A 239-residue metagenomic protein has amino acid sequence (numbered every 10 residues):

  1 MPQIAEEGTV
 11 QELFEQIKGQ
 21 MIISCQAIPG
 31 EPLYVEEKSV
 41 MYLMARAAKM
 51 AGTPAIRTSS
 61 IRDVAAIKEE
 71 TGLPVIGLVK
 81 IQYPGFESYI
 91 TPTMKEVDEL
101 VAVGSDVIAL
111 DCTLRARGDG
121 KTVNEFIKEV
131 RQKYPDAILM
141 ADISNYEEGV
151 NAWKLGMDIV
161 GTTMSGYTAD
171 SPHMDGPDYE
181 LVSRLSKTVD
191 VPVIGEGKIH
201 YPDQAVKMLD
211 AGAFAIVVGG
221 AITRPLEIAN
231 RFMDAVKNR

Functional and structural regions predicted by a protein language model:
P2-D98, A102, K133, L139 (+3 more regions): Conserved N-terminal beta1-alpha1 strand-loop-helix module at the mouth
P2-T9, M21, Q26-I28, Y179-R239: Alpha/beta catalytic cores of nucleotide-metabolism and tRNA/nucleoside-modifying enzymes
Q20, P92-L110, R115-R117, N145-D158 (+2 more regions): Electropositive, surface-exposed helix/loop patches at the edges of structured domains that serve as adaptable
Q26-I28, M50, V79-P84, V103-R117 (+2 more regions): Glycine-rich phosphate-binding active-site loops on the catalytic face of alpha/beta enzymes
V35-E36, R57-I76, E87-M94, C112-V130 (+4 more regions): Active-site-adjacent beta->alpha loops and helix N-cap segments on the catalytic face of soluble alpha/beta enzymes
R46-G52, I108, V130-D136, K187-V191 (+1 more regions): Short, surface-exposed connector motifs at secondary-structure boundaries
T58-S59, L78, D111, D142 (+2 more regions): Structural motif
